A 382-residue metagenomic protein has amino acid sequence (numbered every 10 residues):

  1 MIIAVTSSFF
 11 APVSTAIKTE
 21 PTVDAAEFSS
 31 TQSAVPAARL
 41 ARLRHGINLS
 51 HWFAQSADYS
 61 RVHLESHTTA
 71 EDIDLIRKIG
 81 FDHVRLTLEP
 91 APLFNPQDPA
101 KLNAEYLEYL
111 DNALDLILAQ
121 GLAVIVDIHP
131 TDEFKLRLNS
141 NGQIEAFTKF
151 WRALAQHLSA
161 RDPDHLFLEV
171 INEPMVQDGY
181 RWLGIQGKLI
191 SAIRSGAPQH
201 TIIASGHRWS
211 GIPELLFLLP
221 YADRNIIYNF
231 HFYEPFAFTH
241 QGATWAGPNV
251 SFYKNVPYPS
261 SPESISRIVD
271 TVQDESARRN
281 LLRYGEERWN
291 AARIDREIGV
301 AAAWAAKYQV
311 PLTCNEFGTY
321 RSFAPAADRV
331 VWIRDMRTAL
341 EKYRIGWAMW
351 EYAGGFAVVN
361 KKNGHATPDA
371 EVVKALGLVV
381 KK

Functional and structural regions predicted by a protein language model:
M1-S8: Bacterial N-terminal signal peptides
I17-A38: Mature N-terminal, pre-catalytic/accessory segment of carbohydrate-active enzymes
P21, S322-K382: Aromatic-rich peripheral "rim/lid" segments of glycoside hydrolase catalytic domains that contact and position glycan
V23, V35, E145-R288, D295 (+2 more regions): Active-site region of glycoside hydrolase catalytic domains
E27, L282-G285, A303, K374-K382: Aromatic- and carboxylate-lined catalytic core of secreted/periplasmic carbohydrate-active enzymes
E27-S29, L40-T201, G206-L215, N225 (+3 more regions): Active-site mouth of glycoside hydrolases
S30, S66-A70, D295-I298, V330-I333: Structural motif corresponding to alpha-helix initiation and N-cap regions
V124-V126, L312, W347: Hydrophobic beta-strand scaffold residues
